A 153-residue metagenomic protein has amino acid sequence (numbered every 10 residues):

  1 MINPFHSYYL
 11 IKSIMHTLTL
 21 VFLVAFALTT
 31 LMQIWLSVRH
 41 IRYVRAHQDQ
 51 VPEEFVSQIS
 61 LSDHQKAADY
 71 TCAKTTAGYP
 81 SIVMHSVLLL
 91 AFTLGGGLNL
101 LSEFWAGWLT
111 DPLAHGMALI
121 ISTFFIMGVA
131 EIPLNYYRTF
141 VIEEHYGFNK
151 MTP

Functional and structural regions predicted by a protein language model:
Y9-P153: Hydrophobic or amphipathic, alpha-helical segments that drive membrane association/targeting
